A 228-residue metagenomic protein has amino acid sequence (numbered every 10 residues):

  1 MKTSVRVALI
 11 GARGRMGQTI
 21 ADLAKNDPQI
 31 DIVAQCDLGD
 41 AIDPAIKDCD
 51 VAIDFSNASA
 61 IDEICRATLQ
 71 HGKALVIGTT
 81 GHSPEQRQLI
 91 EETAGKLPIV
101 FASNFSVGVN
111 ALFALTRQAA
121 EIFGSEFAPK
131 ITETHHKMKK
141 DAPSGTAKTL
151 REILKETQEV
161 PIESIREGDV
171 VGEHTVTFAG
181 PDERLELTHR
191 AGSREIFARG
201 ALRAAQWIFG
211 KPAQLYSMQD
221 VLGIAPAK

Functional and structural regions predicted by a protein language model:
T3-I46, S125-K228: C-terminal substrate-binding/catalytic lobe of Rossmann-fold NAD(P)-dependent oxidoreductases
A45-I53, L69-L75: Short acidic/histidine-rich motifs immediately flanking catalytic phosphotransfer sites in two-component signaling
S56-N57, T80: Short glycine-/small-residue-rich Rossmann-like dinucleotide-binding loops
D62-R66, Q88: Alpha-helical segments flanking ligand/cofactor-binding loops in enzyme cores
A67-E85: ADP-ribose/adenylate-binding Rossmann-like module
A74, L89-S106, G124-P129: Rossmann-fold dehydrogenase core element
T79-V100, N110, L115-Q118: Rossmann-fold NAD(P)-binding glycine/threonine-rich loop
A111-E126, A142: Rossmann-like NAD(P)H-binding beta-loop-alpha module
